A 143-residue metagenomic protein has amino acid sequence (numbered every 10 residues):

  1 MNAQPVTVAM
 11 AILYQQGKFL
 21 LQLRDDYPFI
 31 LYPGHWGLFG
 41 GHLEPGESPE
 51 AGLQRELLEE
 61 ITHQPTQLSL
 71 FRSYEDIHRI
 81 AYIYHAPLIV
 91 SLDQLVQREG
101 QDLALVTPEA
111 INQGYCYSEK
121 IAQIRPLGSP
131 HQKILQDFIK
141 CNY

Functional and structural regions predicted by a protein language model:
M1-L21, F39: Conserved N-terminal beta-strand and adjoining loop/helix that marks the start of the Nudix/MutT-like hydrolase domain
N2-P5, Y32-H35, D76-H78, Q97-G100: A generic structural micro-feature
A3, A11, P28-F29, Q94-V96: Short secondary-structure boundary/capping segments
G17, R72-Q94, R98-A110, D137-K140: Active-site-adjacent beta-strand/loop module that shapes the phosphate/pyrophosphate-binding cleft
K18-R55, E59: Conserved Nudix-box catalytic region and its N-terminal flanking loop in Nudix hydrolases and closely related
F29, V96-Y143: Nudix hydrolase/Nudix homology domain
H35-F39, P45, H85-A86, R98-E99 (+2 more regions): Functional cleft and adjacent loop/helix regions within the main domain that mediate ligand binding or catalysis
H63-S73: A short coil-to-beta-strand element that immediately follows conserved catalytic motifs
